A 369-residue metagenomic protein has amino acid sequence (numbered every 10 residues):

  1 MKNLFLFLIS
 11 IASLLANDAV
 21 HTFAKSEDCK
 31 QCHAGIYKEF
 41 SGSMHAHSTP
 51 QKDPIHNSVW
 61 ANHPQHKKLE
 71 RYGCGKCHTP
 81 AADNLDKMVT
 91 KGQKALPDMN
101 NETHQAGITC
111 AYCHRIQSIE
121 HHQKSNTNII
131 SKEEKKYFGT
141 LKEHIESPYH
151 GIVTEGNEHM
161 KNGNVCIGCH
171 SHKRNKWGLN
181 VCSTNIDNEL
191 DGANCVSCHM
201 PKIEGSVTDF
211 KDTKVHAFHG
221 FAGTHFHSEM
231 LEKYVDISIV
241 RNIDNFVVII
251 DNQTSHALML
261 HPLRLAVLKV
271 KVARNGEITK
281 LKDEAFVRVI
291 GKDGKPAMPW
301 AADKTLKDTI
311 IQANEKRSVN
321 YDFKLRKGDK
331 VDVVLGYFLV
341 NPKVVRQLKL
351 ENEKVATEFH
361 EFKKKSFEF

Functional and structural regions predicted by a protein language model:
M1, L15-A19, I250: Intrinsically disordered, low-complexity peptide-like regions
N3-F5, K38, E284, F367: Short non-domain terminal segments
N3-S13: Sec-dependent N-terminal signal peptides
I9, I119, M259: Active-site-proximal flexible loops/turns
A16-K161, V165-E189: Sequence context of c-type cytochrome heme-c attachment sites
D191-G192, S197, P201-F369: Short, conserved sequence motifs used for protein processing/export or organelle targeting and for catalysis
